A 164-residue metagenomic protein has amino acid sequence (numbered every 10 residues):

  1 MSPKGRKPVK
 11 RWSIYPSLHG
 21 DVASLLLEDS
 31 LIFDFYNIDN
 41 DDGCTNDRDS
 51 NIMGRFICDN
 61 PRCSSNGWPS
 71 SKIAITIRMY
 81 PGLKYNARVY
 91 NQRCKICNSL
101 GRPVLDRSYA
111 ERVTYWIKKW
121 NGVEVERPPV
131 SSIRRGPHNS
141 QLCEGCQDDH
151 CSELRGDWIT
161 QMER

Functional and structural regions predicted by a protein language model:
M1-I38, Q147-S152, W158-Q161: UBC/E2-like fold recognition across ubiquitin and ubiquitin-like conjugation systems, capturing catalytically active
I14-K72: Long, contiguous regulatory modules within eukaryotic nuclear regulatory proteins
D42-R55, G82-V89, V130-S140: Short, flexible, mixed-charge glycine/proline-rich loop motifs that serve as phosphate/nucleic-acid-contacting
R55-P61, C94-C97, C143-C146: Short cysteine-rich clusters marking metal-coordination/redox-active sites
S64-K84, V113-E124: Short recognition patches in nucleic-acid-associated and regulatory proteins
G67-S71, P103-V104, S152-E153: Short, non-ligating residues that shape and space the ligands of small metal-coordination modules and catalytic
Y85-P129: E2/UBC-UEV (E2-variant) core
V125-R164: Intrinsically disordered, low-complexity acidic/polar and Pro/Ser/Thr-rich regulatory regions that often function as
